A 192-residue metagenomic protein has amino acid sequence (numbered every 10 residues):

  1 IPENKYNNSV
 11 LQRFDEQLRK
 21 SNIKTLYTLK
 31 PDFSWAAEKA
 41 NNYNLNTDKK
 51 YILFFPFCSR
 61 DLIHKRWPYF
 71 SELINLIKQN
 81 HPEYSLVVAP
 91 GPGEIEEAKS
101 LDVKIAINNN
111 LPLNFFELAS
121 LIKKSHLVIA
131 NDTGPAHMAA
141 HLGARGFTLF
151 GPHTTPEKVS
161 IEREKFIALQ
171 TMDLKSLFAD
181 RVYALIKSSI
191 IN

Functional and structural regions predicted by a protein language model:
I1-N192: Catalytic machinery of carbohydrate-active enzymes, primarily nucleotide-sugar-dependent glycosyltransferases
